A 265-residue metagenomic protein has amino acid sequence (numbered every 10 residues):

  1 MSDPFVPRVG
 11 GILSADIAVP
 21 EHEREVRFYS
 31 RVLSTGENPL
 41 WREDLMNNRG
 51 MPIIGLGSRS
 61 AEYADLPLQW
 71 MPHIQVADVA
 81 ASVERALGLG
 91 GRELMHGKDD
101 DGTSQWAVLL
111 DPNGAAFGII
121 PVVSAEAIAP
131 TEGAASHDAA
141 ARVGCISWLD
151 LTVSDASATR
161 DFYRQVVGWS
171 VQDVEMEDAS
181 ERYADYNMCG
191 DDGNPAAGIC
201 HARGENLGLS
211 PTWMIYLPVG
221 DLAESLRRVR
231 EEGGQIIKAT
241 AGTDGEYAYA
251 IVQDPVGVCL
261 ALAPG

Functional and structural regions predicted by a protein language model:
M1-F5, V19, L56-S60, A134-A139 (+1 more regions): Short amphipathic alpha-helical segments, especially helix-boundary/capping motifs
M1-R8, V83, L87-G144, Q172-D191 (+2 more regions): Vicinal oxygen chelate
S2-I53, G88, H96, D100-T103 (+2 more regions): Core segments of cupin and vicinal oxygen chelate
G11-P20, L45, R59-R85, Q105-L110 (+3 more regions): Vicinal oxygen chelate
D16, E25, L33-P39, Y63 (+10 more regions): Ligand-binding pocket scaffold of soluble enzyme catalytic domains
L33-Q69, P112, A116-V123, S170-S210 (+2 more regions): Conserved short beta-strand elements that form part of the metal-binding/catalytic scaffold of enzyme active sites
G36, H73-V76, E93, G168-S170 (+3 more regions): Short, low-complexity, polar/charged sequence segments that are solvent-exposed and flexible
Y63, D99, A141, F162 (+1 more regions): Intrinsically disordered, low-complexity regions enriched in Ser/Pro/Gly/Gln/His and often acidic
